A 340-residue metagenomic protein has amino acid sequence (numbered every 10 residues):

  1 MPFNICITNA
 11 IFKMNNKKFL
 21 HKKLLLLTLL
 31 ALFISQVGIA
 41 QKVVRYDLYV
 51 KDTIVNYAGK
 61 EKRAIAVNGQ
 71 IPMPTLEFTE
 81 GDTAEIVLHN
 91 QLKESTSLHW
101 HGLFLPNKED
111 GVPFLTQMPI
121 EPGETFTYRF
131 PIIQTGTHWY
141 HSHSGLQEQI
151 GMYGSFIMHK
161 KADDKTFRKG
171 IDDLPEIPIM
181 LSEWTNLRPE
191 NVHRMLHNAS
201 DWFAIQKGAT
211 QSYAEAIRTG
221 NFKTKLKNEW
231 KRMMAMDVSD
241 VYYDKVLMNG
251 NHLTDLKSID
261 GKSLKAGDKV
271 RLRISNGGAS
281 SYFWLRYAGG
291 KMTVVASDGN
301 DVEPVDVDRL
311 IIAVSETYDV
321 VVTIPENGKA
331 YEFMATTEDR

Functional and structural regions predicted by a protein language model:
M1-K22: N-terminal secretory signal peptides that target proteins for export/translocation
L27-S35: Bacterial N-terminal signal peptides
Q36-A40: Sec/Tat signal peptide C-region and signal peptidase I cleavage site
Q41-V314, V321: Histidine-centered copper-binding motifs that mark active-site loops of extracellular/periplasmic copper enzymes
G145-G151, G328-R340: Terminal connector regions
S275, D319-Y331: A conserved active-site cap/scaffold subdomain adjacent to cofactor or substrate pockets
